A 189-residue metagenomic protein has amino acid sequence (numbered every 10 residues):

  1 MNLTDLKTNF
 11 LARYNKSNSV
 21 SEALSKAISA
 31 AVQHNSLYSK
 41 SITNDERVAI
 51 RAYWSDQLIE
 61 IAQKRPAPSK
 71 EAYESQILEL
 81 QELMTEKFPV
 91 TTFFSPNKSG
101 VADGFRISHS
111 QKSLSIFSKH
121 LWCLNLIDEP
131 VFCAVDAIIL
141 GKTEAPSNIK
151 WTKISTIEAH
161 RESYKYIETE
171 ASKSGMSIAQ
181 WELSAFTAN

Functional and structural regions predicted by a protein language model:
M1-A31, N35, A72-L78, E82-P96 (+2 more regions): C-terminal accessory module of base-excision DNA glycosylases/AP lyases that mediates lesion recognition and DNA
K16-I61: N-terminal interaction modules that seed assembly of large macromolecular complexes
Y53-T85: N-terminal leader/targeting helix
